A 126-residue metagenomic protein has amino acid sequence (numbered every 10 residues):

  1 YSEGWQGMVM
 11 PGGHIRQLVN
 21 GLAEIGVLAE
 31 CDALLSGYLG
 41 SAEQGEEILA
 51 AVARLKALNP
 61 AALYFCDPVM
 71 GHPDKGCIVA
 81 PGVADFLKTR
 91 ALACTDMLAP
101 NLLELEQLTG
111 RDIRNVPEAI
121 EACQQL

Functional and structural regions predicted by a protein language model:
Y1-P73: Conserved N-terminal subdomain of the carbohydrate kinase-like
D32, D67-K75, A99-T109: Acidic/polar active-site rim loop that often engages polyanionic ligands
V79-L126: Conserved phosphate/ATP/ADP-binding segment of small-molecule kinases
